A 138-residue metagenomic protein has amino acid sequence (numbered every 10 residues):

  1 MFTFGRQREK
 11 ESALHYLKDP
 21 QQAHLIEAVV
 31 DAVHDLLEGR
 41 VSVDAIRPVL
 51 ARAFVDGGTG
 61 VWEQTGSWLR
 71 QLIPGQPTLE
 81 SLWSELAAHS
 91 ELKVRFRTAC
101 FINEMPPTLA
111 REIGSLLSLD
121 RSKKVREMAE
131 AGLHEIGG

Functional and structural regions predicted by a protein language model:
F2, K18-I26, G39, F54 (+2 more regions): Helix-start/N-cap signature of alpha-helical segments
F4-L17, R40-A53, P74-L86, P107-S118 (+1 more regions): Amphipathic alpha-helical scaffolding segments comprising HEAT/armadillo-like alpha-solenoid repeats
L14, V29-H34, T65-S67, R97-C100 (+2 more regions): Hydrophobic core positions within HEAT/HEAT-like alpha-solenoid repeats
Q22-E27, V55, T59-G60, L92-K93 (+2 more regions): Alpha-helix N-cap/helix-start positions at coil->helix boundaries
H34-L37, R70, N103, H134: Structural signature of alpha-helical solenoid repeat scaffolds
P48-K93, R97-T98: Alpha-helical adaptor scaffolds
H89-S115: Ankyrin-repeat and related helical/solenoid repeat scaffolds used for protein-protein interactions
S115-G138: Eukaryotic acidic, Ser/Thr-rich intrinsically disordered low-complexity regions
